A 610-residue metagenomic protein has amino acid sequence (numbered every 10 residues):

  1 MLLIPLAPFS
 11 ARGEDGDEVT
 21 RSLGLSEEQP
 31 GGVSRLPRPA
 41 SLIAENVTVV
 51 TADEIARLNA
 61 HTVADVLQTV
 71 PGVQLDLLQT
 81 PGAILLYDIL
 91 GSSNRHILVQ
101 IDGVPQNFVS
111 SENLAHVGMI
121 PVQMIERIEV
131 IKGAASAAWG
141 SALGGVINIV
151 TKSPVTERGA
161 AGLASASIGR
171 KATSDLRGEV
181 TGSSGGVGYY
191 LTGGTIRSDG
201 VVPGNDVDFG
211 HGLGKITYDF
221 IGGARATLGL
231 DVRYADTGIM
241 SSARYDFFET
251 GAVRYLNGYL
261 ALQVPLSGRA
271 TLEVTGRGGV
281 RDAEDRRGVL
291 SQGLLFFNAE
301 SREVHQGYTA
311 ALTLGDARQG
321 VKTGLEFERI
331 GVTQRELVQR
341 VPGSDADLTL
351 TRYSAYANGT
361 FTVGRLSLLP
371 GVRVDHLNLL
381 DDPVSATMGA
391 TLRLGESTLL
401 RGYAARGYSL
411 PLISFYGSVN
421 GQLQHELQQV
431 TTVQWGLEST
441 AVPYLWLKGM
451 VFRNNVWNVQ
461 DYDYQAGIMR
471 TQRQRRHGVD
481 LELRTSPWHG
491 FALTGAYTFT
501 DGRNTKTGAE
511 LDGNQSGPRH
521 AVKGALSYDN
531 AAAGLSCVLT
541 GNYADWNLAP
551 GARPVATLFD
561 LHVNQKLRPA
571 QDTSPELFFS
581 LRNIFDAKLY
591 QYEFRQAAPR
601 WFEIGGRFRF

Functional and structural regions predicted by a protein language model:
G13-A56, A64, N94, P265: Short, acidic, small-residue-rich periplasmic hinge/interaction motif at the N-terminus of Gram-negative outer-membrane
G31, V70-P71, M119-L163: A beta-strand signature from Gram-negative outer-membrane beta-barrel systems, especially the internal plug domain
L86, V104-K132: Short acidic/polar hinge/loop motifs at secondary-structure boundaries that mediate gating or recognition
V146, T151-G182, G193, S198-N205 (+1 more regions): Short strand-turn segments of transmembrane beta-barrel domains in outer membranes, especially the first one or two
S198-N205, R225-H305, G343: Flexible loop and strand-edge segments within Gram-negative outer membrane beta-barrel domains
Y218-D219, G402, Q515-F610: Conserved C-terminal beta-signal and adjacent last beta-strands/turns of outer-membrane beta-barrel proteins
L272-R287, I330-T333, R393, L399-Y403 (+2 more regions): Membrane-embedded beta-barrel scaffold of Gram-negative outer-membrane proteins
F361-L368, L447, F452-N455, R470-L548: Gram-negative outer-membrane beta-barrel transporters
